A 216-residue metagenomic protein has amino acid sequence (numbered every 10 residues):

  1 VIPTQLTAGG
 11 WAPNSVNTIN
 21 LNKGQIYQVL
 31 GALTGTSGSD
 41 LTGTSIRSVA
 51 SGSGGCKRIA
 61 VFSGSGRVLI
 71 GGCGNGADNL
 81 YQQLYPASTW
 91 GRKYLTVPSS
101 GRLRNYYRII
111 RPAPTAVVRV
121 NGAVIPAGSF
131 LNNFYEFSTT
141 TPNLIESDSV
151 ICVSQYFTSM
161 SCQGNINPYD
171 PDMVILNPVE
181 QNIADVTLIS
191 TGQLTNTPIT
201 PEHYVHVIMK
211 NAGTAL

Functional and structural regions predicted by a protein language model:
V1-L216: Extracellular lectin-like interaction modules
